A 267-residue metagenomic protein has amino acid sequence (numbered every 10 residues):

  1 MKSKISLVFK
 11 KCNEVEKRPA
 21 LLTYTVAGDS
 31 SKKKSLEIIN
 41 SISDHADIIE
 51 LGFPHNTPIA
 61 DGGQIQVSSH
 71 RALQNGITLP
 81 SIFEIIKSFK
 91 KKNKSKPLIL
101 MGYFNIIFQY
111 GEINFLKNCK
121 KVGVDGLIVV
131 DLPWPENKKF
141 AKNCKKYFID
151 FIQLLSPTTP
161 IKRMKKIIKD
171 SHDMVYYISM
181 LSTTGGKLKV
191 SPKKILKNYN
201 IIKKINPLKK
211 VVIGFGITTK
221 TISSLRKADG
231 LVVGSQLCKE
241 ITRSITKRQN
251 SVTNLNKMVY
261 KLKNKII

Functional and structural regions predicted by a protein language model:
M1-C12, H55-V67, Q74-K87, F108-I113 (+5 more regions): Active-site-adjacent beta->alpha loops and helix N-cap segments on the catalytic face of soluble alpha/beta enzymes
E14-T25, N93-Y103, C144-L154, I202-G216: Short beta-strand/loop segments at the ligand-binding rim of alpha/beta enzyme cores
T23, I42, I49-G52, C119 (+3 more regions): Conserved, mostly hydrophobic/aromatic
V26-S31, M101-Q109, P133-W134, L155-T159 (+1 more regions): Glycine-rich beta-to-alpha transition loops that act as phosphate-gripper elements at the mouths of alpha/beta enzyme
S31-S43, T159-D170, I205-N206, I213-L231: Catalytic cores of alpha/beta
E50, I128, Q153, V175-Y176 (+2 more regions): Conserved beta-strand positions in the central sheet of alpha/beta enzyme cores
F148-G186: Histidine/lysine/aspartate-rich catalytic loop segments that bind and position anionic ligands
I201-K209, K220-S223, A228, V232-I267: Alpha/beta catalytic cores of nucleotide-metabolism and tRNA/nucleoside-modifying enzymes
